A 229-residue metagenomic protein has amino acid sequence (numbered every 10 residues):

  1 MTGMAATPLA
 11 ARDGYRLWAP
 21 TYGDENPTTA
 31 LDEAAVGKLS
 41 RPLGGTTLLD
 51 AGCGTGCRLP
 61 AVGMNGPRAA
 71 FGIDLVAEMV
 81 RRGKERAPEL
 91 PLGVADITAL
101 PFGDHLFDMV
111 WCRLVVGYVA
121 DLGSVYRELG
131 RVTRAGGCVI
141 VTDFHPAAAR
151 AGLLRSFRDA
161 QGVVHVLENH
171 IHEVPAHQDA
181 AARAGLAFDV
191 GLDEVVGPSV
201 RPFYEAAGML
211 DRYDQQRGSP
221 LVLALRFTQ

Functional and structural regions predicted by a protein language model:
M1-L43, C57-A61, M79-R82, V195 (+3 more regions): Conserved class I S-adenosyl-L-methionine
L49-A51, T55-A99: Class I SAM-dependent methyltransferase SAM/SAH-binding core
W111: A conserved beta-strand element that flanks and buttresses the S-adenosyl-L-methionine
L114-G117: Short catalytic micro-motifs in class I SAM-dependent methyltransferases
G123-A135: A short glycine-rich, Lys/Arg-flanked "PGG" loop and its adjoining helix->strand segment in the class I
C138-E168: Conserved class I S-adenosyl-L-methionine
N169-L192: Short alpha-helix
A207-D214, G218-Q229: C-terminal lobe and adjacent flexible extensions of AdoMet/dcAdoMet transferase-like proteins
